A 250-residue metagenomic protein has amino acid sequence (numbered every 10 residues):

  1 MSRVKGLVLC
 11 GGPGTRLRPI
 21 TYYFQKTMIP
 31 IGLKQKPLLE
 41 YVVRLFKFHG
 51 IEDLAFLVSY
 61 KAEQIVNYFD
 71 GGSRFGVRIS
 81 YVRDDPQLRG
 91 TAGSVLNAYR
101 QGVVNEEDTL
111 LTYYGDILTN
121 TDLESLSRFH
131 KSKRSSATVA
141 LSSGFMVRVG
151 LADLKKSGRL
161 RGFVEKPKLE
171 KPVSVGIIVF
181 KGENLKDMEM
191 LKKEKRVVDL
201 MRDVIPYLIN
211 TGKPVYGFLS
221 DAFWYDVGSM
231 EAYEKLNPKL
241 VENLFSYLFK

Functional and structural regions predicted by a protein language model:
M1-V8, R16, L33-Y113, S125 (+1 more regions): Conserved N-terminal catalytic core of the sugar/cofactor nucleotidyltransferase
P13, G115-I117: Active-site metal-binding loops of divalent metal-dependent hydrolases
M28, A152-L154, I205, G217: A structural signal for short hydrophobic beta-strand segments in well-ordered beta-sheet cores
L39, I65, A98, D116 (+4 more regions): Residue-level signal for inorganic ion chemistry
I51, E107, R134-S135, G212-K213: Short, high-confidence coil segments that cap the C-terminus of an alpha-helix and link into the following beta-strand
V58, R83, Y114, T121 (+2 more regions): Short loop/edge segments at beta-strand edges and connector loops that shape dinucleotide/nucleotide cofactor-binding
L110-L111, L118, S127, K131 (+2 more regions): Catalytic-core segments of class I nucleotidyltransferases/pyrophosphorylases that form NMP-activated intermediates
K133-S143: A short, conserved acidic/glycine-rich loop-to-beta-strand motif that forms the donor nucleotide-sugar/metal
